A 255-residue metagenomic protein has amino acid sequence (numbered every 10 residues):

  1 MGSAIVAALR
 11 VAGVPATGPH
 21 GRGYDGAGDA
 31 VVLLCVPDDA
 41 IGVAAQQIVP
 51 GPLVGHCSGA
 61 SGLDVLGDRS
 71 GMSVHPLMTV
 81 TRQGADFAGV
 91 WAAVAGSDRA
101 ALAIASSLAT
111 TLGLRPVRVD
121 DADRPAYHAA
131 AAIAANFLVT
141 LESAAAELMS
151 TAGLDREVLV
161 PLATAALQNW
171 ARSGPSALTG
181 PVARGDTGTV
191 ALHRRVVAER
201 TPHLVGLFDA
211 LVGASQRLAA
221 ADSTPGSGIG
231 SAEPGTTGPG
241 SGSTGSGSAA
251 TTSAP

Functional and structural regions predicted by a protein language model:
S3-R10, R22-A85: Rossmann-like NAD(P)(H) cofactor-binding subdomain of soluble oxidoreductases
I5, A85-A171, A214: Internal alpha-helical scaffold of NAD(P)-dependent oxidoreductase catalytic cores
A12, Q47-G51, T111, T151 (+1 more regions): Alpha-helix C-cap/termination motif
G13-T17, V54, G71, P116 (+1 more regions): Hydrophobic anchor at the start of a short beta-strand that flanks the dinucleotide cofactor-binding loop
A60, G67-S70, L77-R82, D86 (+5 more regions): Predominantly flavin-linked oxidoreductase catalytic cores and closely associated redox partners
E157-P255: NAD(P)-dependent Rossmann-like dehydrogenase/reductase catalytic/cofactor-binding core
